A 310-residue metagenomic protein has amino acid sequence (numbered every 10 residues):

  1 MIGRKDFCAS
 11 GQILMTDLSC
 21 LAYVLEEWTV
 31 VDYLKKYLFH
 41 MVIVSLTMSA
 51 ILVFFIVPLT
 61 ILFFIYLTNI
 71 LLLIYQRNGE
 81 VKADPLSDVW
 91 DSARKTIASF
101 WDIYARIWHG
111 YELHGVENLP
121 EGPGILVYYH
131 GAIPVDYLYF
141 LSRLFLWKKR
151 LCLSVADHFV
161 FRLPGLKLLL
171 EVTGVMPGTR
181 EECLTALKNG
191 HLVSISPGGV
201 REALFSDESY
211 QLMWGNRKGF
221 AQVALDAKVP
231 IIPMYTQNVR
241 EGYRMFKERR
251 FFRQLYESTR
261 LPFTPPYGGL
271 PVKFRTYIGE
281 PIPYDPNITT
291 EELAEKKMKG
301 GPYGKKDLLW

Functional and structural regions predicted by a protein language model:
M1-I2, E295: Soluble, non-transmembrane catalytic domains of enzymes that act on hydrophobic metabolites at membranes
I2-R143, K148-E181, Y303, W310: Membrane-anchoring hydrophobic helices of lipid-metabolizing enzymes
S10, S99, I103-Y284, I288-T290: Soluble catalytic domains of membrane acyltransferases
K36, E291-E292: Polar/charged alpha-helical tracts
Y277, P286, E292-L293, K297-D307: Pol beta-like nucleotidyltransferase catalytic core
